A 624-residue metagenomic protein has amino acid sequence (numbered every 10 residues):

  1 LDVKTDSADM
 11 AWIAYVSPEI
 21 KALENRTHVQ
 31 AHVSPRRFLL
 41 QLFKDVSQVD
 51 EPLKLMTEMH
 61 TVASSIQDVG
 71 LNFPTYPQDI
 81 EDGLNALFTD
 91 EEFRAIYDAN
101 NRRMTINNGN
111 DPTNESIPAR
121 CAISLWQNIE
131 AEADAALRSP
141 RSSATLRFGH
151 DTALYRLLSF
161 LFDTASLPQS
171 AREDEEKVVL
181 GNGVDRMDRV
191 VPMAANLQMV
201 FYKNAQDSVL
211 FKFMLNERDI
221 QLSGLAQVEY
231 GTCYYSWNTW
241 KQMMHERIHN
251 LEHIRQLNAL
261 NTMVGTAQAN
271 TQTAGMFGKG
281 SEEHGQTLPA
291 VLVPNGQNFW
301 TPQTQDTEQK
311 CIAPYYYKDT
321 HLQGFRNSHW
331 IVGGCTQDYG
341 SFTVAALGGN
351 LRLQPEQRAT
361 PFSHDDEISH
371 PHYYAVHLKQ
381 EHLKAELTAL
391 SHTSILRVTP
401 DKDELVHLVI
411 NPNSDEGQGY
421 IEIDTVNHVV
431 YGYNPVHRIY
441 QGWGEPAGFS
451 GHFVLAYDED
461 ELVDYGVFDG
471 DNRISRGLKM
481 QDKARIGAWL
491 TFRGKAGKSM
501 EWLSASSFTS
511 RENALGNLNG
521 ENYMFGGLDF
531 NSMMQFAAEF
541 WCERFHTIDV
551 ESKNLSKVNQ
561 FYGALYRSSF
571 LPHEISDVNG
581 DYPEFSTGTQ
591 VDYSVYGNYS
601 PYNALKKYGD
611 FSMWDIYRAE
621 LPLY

Functional and structural regions predicted by a protein language model:
L1-T145, G149-H253: Signature for phosphate-centric chemistry
I254-Y624: Accessory carbohydrate-recognition regions in carbohydrate-active enzymes
